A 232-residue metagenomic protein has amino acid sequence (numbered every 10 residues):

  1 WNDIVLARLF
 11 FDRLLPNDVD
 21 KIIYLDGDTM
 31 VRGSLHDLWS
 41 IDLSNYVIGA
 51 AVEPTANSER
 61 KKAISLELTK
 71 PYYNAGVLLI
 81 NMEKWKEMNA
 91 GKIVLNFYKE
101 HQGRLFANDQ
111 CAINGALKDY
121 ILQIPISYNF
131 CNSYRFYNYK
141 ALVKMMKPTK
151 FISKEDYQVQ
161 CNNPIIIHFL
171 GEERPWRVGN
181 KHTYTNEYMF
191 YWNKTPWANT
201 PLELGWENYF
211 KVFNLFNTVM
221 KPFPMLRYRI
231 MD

Functional and structural regions predicted by a protein language model:
I4-A56, K70-Y72, V77-I80, K86: GT-A fold catalytic core of metal-dependent nucleotide-sugar glycosyltransferases, centered on the diacidic
R8-F10, G33-L35, A63, T149-K154: Short alpha-helical segments and helix-capping/turn motifs at coil-helix boundaries
D37-S40, A63-L66, I93-V94, H182: Short, glycine/charged-enriched secondary-structure capping and boundary segments
V47-L68, K181-T185, W197: A short, conserved beta-to-alpha structural element at the edge of catalytic cores that scaffolds binding
A63-S65, T69-P71, R104-N108: C-terminal catalytic lobe of pepsin-like aspartyl proteases
K84-D232: A glycosyltransferase accessory/donor-loop signature
